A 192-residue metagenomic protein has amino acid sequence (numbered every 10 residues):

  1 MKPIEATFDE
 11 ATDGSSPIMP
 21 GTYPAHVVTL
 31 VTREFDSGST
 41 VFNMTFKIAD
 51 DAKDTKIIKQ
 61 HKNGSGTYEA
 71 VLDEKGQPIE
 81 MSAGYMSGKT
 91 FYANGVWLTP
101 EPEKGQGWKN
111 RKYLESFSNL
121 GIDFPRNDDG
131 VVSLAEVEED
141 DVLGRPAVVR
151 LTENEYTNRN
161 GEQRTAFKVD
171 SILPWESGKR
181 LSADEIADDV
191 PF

Functional and structural regions predicted by a protein language model:
M1-F192: Short beta-rich binding modules
